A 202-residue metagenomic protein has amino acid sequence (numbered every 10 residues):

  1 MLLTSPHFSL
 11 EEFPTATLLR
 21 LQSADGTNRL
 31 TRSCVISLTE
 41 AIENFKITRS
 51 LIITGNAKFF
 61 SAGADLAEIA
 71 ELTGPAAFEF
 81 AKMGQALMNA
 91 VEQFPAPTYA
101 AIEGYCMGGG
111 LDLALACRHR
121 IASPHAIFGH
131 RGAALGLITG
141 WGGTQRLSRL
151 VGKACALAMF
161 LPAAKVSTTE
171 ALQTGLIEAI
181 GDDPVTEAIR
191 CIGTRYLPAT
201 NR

Functional and structural regions predicted by a protein language model:
M1-T54, N89: Conserved CoA-thioester-binding segment of acyl-CoA-metabolizing enzymes
S5-P6, A16-T17, K46, F80 (+4 more regions): Catalytic cores of nucleotide-enabled group-transfer and carboxylate-activating enzymes in metabolic and assembly-line
I36, I47, T54-L87, C106 (+1 more regions): Glycine- (often His-adjacent) and acidic-residue-rich active-site loop that binds/positions the CoA thioester
K46-R49, P95, R118: Residue-level detector of structured alpha->beta connecting loops
I53, D65, L113-A114, A171: Hydrophobic/aromatic residues within transmembrane alpha-helices of multi-pass small-molecule transporters
L87, M107-F160, I189: CoA-thioester-processing core
P95-Y105: A short, small-residue-rich loop immediately preceding and capping a beta-strand
I121-A126, T168-R202: C-terminal long alpha-helix characteristic of the crotonase
